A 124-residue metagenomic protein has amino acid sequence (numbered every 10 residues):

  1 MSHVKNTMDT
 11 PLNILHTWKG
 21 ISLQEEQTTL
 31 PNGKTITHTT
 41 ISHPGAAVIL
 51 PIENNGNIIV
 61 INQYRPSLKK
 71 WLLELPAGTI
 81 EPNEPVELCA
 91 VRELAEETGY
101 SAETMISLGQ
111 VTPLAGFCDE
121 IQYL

Functional and structural regions predicted by a protein language model:
S2-H16: Extended interaction-bearing regions that mediate binding to partners or small molecules
S2-V4, I41, A47-R92: Conserved Nudix-box catalytic region and its N-terminal flanking loop in Nudix hydrolases and closely related
T10, K34, G109-V111: Glycine-rich, charged/polar anion/phosphate-binding loops that engage phosphate groups from diverse ligands
L12-V48, E53-N54: Acidic, metal-coordinating catalytic segment for phosphate/diphosphate chemistry, firing primarily on the Nudix
S22, P44, I52-N54, R65 (+3 more regions): Active-site segment of metal-dependent pyrophosphate-handling enzymes, primarily the Nudix hydrolase catalytic core
L23-Q27, V60, L124: Conserved hydrophobic/aromatic beta-strand scaffold that supports enzyme active sites
K34, T79, F117: Gly/Ser/Thr-rich helix-start
